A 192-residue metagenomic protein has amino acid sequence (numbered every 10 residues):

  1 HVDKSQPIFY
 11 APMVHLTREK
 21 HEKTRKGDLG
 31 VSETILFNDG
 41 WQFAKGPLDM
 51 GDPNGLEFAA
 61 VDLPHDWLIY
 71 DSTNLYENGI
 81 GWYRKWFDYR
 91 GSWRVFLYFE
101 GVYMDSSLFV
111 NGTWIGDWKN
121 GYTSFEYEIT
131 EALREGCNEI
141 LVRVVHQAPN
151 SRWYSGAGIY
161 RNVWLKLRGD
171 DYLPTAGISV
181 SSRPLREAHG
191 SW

Functional and structural regions predicted by a protein language model:
H1-D71, L141-V145, I159, W164-L165: Accessory carbohydrate-binding/adhesion or oligomerization-edge regions at the termini of glycan-active proteins
G27, I35, Q42-L48, T73 (+1 more regions): Accessory beta-strand-rich segments of carbohydrate-active enzymes
E187-W192: Contiguous beta-strand segments within globular domains
